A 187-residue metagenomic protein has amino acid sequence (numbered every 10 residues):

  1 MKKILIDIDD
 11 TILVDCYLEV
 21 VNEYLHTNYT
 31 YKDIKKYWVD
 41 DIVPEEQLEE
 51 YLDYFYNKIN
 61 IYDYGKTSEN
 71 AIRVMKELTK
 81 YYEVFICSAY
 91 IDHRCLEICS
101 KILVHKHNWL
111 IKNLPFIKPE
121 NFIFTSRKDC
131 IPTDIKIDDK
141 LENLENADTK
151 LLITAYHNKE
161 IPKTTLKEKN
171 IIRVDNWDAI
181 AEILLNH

Functional and structural regions predicted by a protein language model:
M1-Y51: Active-site neighborhood of HAD-like aspartate-dependent phosphohydrolases
T11-L13, L18-E19, A89-R94, K128-C130 (+2 more regions): Short, solvent-exposed loop/turn segments at secondary-structure junctions
I42-K58, V84-F85, I91: Short, basic/glycine-rich phosphate-binding loops at helix/coil junctions that contact nucleotide phosphates
Y62, A71-L103, L110: Substrate-recognition element of Asp-dependent hydrolases with the DxDx(T/V) motif
E83-F85, I135, L151: A structural signal for isolated positions on well-ordered beta-strands in alpha/beta enzyme cores
H105-N121, V174-A181: Structural recognition of alpha->loop->beta junctions
N121-A147: Conserved Lys-Pro-Asp/Glu-containing loop-to-beta segment of HAD-superfamily phosphomonoesterases, centered on
I137-D175: Acidic, Mg2+-coordinating phosphoryl-transfer loop and its flanking beta/alpha structural elements, shared across
